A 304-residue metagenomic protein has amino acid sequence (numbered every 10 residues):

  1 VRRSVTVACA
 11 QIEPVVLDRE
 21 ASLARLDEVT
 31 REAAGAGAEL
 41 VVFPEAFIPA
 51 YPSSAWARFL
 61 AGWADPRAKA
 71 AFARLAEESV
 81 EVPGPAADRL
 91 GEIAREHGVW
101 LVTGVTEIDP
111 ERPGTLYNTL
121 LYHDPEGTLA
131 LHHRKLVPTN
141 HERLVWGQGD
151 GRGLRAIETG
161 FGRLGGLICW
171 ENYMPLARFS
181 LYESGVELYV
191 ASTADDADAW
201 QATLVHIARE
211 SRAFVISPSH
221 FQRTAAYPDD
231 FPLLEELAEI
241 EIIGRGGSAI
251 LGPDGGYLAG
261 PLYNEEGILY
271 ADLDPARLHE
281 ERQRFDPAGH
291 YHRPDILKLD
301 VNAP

Functional and structural regions predicted by a protein language model:
R2-C9: Extreme N-terminal starter segment of soluble prokaryotic enzymes
A8, L121-H123, A249, L269: Conserved hydrophobic/aromatic positions in well-ordered beta-strands
Q11-R31: N-terminal phosphate-binding loop and adjacent alpha-helix
R19, R31-P125, D195-A197, Q201-A213: Cys-nucleophile CN-hydrolase/nitrilase-fold catalytic domain and related Cys-dependent amidase chemistry that acts on
E81-V82, A87-D88, E92, E107-E187 (+4 more regions): Active-site catalytic loop in hydrolytic enzyme cores
A156, H220-P304: C-terminal beta-strand edge segments of enzyme domains
